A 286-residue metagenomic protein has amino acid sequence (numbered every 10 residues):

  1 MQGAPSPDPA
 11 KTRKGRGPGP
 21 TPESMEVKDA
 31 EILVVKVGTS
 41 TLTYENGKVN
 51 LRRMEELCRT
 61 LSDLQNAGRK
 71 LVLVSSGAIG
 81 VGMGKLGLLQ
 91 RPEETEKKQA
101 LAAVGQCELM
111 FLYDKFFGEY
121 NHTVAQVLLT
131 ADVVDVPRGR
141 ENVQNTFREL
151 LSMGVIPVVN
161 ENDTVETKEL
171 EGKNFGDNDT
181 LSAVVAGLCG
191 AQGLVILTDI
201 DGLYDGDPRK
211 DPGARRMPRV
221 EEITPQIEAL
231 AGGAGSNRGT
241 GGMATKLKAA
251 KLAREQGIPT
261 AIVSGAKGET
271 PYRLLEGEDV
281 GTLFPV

Functional and structural regions predicted by a protein language model:
Q2-D8, R16: Intrinsic, low-complexity polybasic segments
D8-K11, P20-V286: C-terminal catalytic "cap/lid" subdomain
